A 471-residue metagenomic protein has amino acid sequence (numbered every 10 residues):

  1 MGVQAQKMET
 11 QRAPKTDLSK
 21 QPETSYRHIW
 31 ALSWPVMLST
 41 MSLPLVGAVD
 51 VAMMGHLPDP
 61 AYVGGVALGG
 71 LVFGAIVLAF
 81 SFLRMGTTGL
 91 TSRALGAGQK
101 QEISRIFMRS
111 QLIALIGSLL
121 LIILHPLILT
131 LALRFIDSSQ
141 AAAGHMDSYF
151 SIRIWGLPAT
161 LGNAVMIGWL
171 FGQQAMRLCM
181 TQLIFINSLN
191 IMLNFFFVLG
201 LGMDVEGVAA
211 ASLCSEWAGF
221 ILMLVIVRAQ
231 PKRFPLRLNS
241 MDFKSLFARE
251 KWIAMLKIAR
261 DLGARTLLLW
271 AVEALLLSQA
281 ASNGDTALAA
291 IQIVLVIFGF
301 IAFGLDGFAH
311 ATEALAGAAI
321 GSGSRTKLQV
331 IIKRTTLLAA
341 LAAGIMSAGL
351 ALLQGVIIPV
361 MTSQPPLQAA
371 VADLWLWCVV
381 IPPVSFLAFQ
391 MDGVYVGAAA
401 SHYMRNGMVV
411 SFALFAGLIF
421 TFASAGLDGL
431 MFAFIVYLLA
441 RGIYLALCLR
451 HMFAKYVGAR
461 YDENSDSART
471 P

Functional and structural regions predicted by a protein language model:
M1-S33, T91-P158, V198-R260, A316-I381 (+1 more regions): Short alpha-helical transmembrane segments in multi-pass integral membrane proteins
K20-L57, L71-G86, L90, L115-I122 (+5 more regions): N-terminal transmembrane alpha-helices
A31-D50, I152, N163, G172 (+6 more regions): Transmembrane helical elements of multi-pass membrane transporters/channels
V36, T40, V51-A52, G89 (+16 more regions): Transmembrane alpha-helix boundary and packing residues in multipass membrane permease domains and related
L45-G64, L133-Q140, F196-M203, G263 (+3 more regions): Helix-terminus/linker motif at the lipid-water interface of multi-pass membrane proteins
G55, S92, F171-G172, V198 (+4 more regions): Helix-capping/transition residues at the boundaries of transmembrane alpha-helices and the short helical linkers
V63-I123, N163-Q174, L178-C179, L288-L352 (+2 more regions): Small-residue-rich hydrophobic transmembrane alpha-helices
S81-R84, I152-G172, C179-N190, V208-L224 (+4 more regions): Short runs within selected transmembrane alpha-helices of multi-pass transporters and secretion channels
